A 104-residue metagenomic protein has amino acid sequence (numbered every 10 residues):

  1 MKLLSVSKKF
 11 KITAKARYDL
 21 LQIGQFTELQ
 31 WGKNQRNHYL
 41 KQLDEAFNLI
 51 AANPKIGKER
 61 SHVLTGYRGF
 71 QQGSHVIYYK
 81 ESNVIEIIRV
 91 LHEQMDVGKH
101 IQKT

Functional and structural regions predicted by a protein language model:
M1-L40: Arg/Lys-rich, positively charged N-terminal/basic patches that mediate binding to nucleic acids
T27, W31-N34, H38, P54-S61 (+1 more regions): Secondary-structure transition/capping residues
N48-A52: Short proline/glycine- and basic residue-enriched helix-capping loop/turn segments at helix->loop/beta transitions
K55-I85: Basic/aromatic recognition patch in beta-strand/loop cores that engages polyanionic ligands
H75, K80-T104: Enriched for short, Lys/Arg-rich terminal
